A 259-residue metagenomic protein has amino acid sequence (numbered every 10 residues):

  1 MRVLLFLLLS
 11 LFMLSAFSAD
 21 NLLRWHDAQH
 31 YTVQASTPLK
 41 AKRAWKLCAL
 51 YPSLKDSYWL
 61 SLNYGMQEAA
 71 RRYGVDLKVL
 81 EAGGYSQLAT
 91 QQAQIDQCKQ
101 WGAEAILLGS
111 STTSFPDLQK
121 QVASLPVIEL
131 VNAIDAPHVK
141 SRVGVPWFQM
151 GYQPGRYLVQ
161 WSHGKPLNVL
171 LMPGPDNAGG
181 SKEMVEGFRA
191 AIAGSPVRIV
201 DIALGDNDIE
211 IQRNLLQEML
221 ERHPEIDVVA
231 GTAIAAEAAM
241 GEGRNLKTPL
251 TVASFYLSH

Functional and structural regions predicted by a protein language model:
M1-L4: Positively charged n-region of N-terminal signal peptides that target proteins for export
A16-S18: Boundary at the C-terminal end of the N-terminal hydrophobic targeting segment
W25-S36, K46-G65, A69, K78-A89 (+4 more regions): Extracytoplasmic "Venus flytrap"
Y31-Q34, K78-W101, D201-R222, A236-A239: Structural motif
L47, M66, Q153-I202: An alpha-beta-alpha
A105-A123, F188, G205-H259: Hydrophobic alpha-helical
T112-Q149, Q160, S258-H259: Flexible loop/hinge segments that line or gate small-molecule binding clefts
